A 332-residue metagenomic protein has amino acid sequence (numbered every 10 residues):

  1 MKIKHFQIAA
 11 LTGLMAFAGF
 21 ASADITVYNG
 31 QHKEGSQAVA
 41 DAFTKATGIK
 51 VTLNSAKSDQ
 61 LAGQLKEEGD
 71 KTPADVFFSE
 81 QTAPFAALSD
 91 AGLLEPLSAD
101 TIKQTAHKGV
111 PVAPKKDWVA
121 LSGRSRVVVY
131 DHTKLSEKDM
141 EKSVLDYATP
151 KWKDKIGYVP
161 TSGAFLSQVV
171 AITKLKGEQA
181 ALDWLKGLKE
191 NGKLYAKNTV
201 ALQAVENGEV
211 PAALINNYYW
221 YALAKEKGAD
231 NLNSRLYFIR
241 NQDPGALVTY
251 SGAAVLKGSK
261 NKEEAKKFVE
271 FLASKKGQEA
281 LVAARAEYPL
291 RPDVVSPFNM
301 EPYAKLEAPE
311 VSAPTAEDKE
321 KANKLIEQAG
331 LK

Functional and structural regions predicted by a protein language model:
A16-S22: N-terminal signal peptide c-region/cleavage motif recognized by signal peptidases
A23-A86, K332: Early extracytoplasmic/lumenal segment of secretory-pathway proteins
G30, E34-Q37, P73-V210, P244: Extracytoplasmic ligand-binding site segments that recognize negatively charged/polar headgroups
A83-A87, P211-N233: A ligand-binding cleft/hinge motif common to bilobed small-molecule-binding domains
R124, L185-L188, G192-Y195, D230-K257: Periplasmic-binding protein-like
V127-K134, T173, V248-N261, A280: A bilobed periplasmic-binding-protein/Venus flytrap-type ligand-binding module shared by bacterial periplasmic
W152-V159, F271-V294: Periplasmic-binding protein-like
E178, A286-K332: An extracytoplasmic/periplasmic, membrane-proximal ligand-sensing/linker region
